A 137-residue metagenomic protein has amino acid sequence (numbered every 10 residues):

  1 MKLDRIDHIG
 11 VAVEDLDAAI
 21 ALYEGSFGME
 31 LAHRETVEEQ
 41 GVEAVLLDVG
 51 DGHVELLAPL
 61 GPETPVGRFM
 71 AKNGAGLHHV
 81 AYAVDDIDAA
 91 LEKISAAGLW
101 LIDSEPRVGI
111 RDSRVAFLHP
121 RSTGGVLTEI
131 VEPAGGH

Functional and structural regions predicted by a protein language model:
M1, R5-D7, M29-G41, G61-H78 (+2 more regions): A cross-kingdom feature marking solvent-exposed beta-strand/loop segments within repeated, beta-rich binding/scaffold
M1-A18, A75-V84, A134-H137: N-terminal beta-strand motif that seeds the catalytic metal site of vicinal oxygen chelate
K2, V45-L46, E55, Y82 (+1 more regions): Vicinal oxygen chelate
I6-V13, I20-Y23, L47, V54-L57 (+4 more regions): Short, structured motif recognition centered on aromatic/hydrophobic residues
A19-L22, A90-I94: Hydrophobic side chains in well-ordered alpha-helices
V37-H53: C-terminal "cap" of GNAT-fold acetyltransferases
